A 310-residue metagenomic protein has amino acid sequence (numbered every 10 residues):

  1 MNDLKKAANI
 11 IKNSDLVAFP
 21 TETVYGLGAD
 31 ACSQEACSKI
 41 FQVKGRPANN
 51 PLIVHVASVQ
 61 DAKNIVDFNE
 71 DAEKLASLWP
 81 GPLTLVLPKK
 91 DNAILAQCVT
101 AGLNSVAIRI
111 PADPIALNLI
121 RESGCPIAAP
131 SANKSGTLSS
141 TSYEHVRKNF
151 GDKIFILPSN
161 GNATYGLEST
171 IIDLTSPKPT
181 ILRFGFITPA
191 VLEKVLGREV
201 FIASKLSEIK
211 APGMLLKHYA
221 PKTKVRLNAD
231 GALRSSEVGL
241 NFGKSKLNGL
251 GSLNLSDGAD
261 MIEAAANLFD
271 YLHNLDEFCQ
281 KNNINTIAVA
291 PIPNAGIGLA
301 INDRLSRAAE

Functional and structural regions predicted by a protein language model:
M1-E310: Active-site-adjacent structural elements in enzyme catalytic cores
